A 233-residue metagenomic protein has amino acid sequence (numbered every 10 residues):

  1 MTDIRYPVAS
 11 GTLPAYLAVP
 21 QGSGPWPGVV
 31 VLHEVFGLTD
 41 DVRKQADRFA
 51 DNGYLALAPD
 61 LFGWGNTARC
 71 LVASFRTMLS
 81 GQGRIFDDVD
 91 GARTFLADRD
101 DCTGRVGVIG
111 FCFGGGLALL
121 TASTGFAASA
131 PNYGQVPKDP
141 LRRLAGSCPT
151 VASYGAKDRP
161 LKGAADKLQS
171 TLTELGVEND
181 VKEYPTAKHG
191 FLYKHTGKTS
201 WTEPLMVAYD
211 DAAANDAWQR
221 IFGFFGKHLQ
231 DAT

Functional and structural regions predicted by a protein language model:
D3-D101, K194-A208: Serine-hydrolase catalytic machinery in alpha/beta-hydrolase-like enzymes
Q21, A156-K157: Residue-level signal for short, function-critical loop segments
Y54, L61, G134, Y184-T186: Active-site loop/turn elements of alpha/beta-hydrolase fold enzymes, especially the short glycine-/histidine-rich
A68-T77, Q135-V151: Flexible "cap/lid" loop of the alpha/beta hydrolase fold
V89-S147: Primarily recognizes the serine-hydrolase "nucleophile elbow" in alpha/beta-hydrolase and SGNH/GDSL folds
A152-Y154, Y184: Short beta-strand/loop motif that positions the catalytic acidic residue of the alpha/beta-hydrolase fold
R159-D166: Conserved alpha/beta-hydrolase "acid-adjacent" motif
E178-T233: C-terminal catalytic histidine-bearing segment of alpha/beta-hydrolase fold enzymes
